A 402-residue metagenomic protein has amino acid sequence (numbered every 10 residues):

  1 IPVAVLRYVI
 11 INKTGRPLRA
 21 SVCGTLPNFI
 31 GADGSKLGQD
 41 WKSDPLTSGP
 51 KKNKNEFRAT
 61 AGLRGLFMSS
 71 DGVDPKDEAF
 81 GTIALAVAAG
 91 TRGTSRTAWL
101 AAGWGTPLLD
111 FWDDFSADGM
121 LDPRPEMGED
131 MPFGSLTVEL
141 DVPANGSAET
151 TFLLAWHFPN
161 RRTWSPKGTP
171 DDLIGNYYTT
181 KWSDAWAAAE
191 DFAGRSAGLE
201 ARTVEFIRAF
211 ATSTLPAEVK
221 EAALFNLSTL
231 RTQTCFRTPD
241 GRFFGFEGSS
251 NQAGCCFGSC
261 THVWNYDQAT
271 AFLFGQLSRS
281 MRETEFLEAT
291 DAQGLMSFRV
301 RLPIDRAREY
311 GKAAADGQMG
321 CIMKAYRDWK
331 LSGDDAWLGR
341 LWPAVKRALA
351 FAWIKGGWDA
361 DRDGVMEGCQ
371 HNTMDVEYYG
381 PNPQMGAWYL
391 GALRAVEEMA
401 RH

Functional and structural regions predicted by a protein language model:
I1-D114, L136, R161-T163, K167-S213: Polysaccharide-binding surfaces and accessory modules of carbohydrate-active proteins
A4-L6, A20, D267, M319 (+1 more regions): Residue-level detector of short, conserved catalytic/binding motifs and their immediate flanks
I11-K13, P17, D328-G339, V396-H402: Inter-helical turn/loop segments and adjacent helix faces that build the functional surface of alpha-helical bundle
K13-G15, M131, P143: Surface-exposed coil/turn segments at beta-strand junctions on protein surfaces, enriched
S116-E139, G146-T151, H157-F158, D172-G356 (+2 more regions): Substrate-binding groove/exosite segments of carbohydrate-active enzymes
D363: Acidic carboxylate motifs that coordinate Ca2+ or other divalent cations, activating on Asp/Glu
N382-H402: Active-site neighborhood of glycoside hydrolase catalytic domains
